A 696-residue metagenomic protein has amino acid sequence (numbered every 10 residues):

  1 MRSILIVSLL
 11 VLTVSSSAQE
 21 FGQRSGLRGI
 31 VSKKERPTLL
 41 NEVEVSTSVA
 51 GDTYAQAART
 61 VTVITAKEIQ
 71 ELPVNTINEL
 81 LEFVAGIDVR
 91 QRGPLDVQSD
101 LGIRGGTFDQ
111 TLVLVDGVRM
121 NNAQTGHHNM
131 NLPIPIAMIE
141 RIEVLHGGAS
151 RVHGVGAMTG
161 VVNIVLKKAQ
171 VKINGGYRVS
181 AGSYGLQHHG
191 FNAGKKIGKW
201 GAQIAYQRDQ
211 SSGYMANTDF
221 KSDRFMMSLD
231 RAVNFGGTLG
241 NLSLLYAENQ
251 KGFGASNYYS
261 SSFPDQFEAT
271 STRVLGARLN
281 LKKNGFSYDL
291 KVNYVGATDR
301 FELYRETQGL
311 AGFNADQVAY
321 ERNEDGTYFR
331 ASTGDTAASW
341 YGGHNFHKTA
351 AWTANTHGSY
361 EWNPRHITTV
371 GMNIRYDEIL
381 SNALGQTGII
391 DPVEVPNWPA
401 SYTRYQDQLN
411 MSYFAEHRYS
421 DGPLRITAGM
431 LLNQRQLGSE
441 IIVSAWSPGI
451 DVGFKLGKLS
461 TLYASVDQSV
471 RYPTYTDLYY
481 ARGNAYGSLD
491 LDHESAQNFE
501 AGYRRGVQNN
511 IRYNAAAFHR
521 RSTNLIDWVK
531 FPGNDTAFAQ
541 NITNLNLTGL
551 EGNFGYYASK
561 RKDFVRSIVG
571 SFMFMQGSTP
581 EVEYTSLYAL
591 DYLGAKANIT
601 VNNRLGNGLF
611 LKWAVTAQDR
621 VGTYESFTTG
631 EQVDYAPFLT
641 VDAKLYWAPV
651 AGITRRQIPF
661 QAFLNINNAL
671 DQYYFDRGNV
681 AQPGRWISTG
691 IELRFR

Functional and structural regions predicted by a protein language model:
E20-Q70, N78, F108: Short, acidic, small-residue-rich periplasmic hinge/interaction motif at the N-terminus of Gram-negative outer-membrane
V61, N78, E82-V118: Extracytoplasmic beta-strand/coil segments of soluble accessory domains associated with Gram-negative outer-membrane
D100, R119-H146, V165, M227: Short acidic/polar hinge/loop motifs at secondary-structure boundaries that mediate gating or recognition
S183-Q210, M215-G252, Q266-L290, Y294 (+2 more regions): Transmembrane beta-barrel wall of Gram-negative outer-membrane proteins
K195-Q210, G296-D316, Y320-F329, W340 (+3 more regions): Surface-exposed extracellular loop regions of Gram-negative outer-membrane beta-barrel proteins
Y259-K282, H347, Y402, Q406-Q408 (+5 more regions): Outer-membrane beta-barrel signature, preferentially recognizing the C-terminal barrel domain of Gram-negative
P364, Y419-R425, F518-R521, N541-E625 (+1 more regions): Gram-negative outer-membrane beta-barrel transporters
D619-Y624, L645-R696: C-terminal beta-signal and adjacent terminal beta-strands/loops of Gram-negative outer-membrane beta-barrel proteins
